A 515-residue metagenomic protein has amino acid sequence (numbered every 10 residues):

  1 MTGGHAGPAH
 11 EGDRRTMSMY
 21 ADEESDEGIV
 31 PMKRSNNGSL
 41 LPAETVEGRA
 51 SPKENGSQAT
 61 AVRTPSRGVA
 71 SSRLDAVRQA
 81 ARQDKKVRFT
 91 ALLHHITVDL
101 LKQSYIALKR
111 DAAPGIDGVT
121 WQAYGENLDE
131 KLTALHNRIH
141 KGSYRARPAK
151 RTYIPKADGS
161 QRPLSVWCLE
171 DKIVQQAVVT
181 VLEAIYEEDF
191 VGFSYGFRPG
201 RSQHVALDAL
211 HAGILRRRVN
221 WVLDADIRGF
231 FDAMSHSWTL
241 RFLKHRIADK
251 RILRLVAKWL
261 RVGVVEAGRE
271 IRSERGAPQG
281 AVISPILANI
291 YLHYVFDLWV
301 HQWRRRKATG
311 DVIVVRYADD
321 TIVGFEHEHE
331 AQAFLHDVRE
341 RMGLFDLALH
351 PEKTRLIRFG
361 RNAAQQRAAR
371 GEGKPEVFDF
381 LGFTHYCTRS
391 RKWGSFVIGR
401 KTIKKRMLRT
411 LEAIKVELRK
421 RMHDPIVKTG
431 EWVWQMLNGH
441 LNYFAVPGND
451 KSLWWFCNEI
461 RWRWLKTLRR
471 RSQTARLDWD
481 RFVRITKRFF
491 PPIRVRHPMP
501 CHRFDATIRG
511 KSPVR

Functional and structural regions predicted by a protein language model:
M1-R515: Non-catalytic terminal/accessory segments
